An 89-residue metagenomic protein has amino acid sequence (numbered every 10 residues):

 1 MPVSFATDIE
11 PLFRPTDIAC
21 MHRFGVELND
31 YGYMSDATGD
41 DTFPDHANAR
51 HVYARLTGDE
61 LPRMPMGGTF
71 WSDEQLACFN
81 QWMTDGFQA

Functional and structural regions predicted by a protein language model:
M1-A89: Aromatic- and Gly/Pro-enriched helix-to-coil junctions and flexible linker segments
